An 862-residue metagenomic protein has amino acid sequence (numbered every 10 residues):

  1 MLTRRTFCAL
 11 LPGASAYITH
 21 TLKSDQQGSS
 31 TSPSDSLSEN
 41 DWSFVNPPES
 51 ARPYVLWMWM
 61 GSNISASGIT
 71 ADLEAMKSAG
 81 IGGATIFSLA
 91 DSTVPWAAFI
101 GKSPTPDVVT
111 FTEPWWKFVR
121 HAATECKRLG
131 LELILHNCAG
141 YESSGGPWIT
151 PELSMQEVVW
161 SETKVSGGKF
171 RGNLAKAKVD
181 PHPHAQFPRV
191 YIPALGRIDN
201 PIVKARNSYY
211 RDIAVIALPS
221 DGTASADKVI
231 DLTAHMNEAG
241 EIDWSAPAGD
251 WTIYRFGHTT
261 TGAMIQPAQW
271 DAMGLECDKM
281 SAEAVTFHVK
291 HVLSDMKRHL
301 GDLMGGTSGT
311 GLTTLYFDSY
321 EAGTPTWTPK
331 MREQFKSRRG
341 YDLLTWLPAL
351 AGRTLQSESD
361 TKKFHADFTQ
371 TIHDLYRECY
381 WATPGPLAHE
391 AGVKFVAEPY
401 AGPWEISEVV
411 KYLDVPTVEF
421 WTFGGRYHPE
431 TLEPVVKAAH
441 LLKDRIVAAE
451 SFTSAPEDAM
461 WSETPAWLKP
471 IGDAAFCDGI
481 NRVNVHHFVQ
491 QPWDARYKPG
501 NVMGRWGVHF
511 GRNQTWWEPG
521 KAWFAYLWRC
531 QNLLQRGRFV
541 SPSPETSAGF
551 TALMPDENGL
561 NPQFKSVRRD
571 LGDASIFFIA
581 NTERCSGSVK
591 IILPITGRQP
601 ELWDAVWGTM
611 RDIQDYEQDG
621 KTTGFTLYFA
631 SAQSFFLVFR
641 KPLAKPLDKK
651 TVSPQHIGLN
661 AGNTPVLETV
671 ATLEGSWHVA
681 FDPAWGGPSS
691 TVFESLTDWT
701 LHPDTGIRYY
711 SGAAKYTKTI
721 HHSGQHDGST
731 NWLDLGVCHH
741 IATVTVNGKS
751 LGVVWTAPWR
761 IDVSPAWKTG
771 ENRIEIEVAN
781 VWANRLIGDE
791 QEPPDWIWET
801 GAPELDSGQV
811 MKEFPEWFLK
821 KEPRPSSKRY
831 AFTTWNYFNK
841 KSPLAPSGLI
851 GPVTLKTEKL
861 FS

Functional and structural regions predicted by a protein language model:
M1-L2: Secretory targeting signals
T6-S24: N-terminal export signals
H20-S36: C-terminal segment of N-terminal export signals and the immediately downstream linker at the start of the mature
S38-D41, S67-G82, F87-F368, A382-L387 (+2 more regions): N-terminal catalytic cores of secreted or lumenal carbohydrate-active enzymes
S38-D72: Mature N-terminal segment immediately following signal peptide/propeptide cleavage in secreted/periplasmic
A51-P53, S65, T70, G83 (+10 more regions): Carbohydrate-binding surfaces of carbohydrate-active enzymes
S143-S144, W148, E157, K164-G172 (+8 more regions): An acidic-aromatic loop/edge-strand motif
I592, I720-N747, V754-W755, I774-V778 (+1 more regions): Aromatic-lined ligand-binding clefts that engage carbohydrates, nucleic acids, or primary amines
